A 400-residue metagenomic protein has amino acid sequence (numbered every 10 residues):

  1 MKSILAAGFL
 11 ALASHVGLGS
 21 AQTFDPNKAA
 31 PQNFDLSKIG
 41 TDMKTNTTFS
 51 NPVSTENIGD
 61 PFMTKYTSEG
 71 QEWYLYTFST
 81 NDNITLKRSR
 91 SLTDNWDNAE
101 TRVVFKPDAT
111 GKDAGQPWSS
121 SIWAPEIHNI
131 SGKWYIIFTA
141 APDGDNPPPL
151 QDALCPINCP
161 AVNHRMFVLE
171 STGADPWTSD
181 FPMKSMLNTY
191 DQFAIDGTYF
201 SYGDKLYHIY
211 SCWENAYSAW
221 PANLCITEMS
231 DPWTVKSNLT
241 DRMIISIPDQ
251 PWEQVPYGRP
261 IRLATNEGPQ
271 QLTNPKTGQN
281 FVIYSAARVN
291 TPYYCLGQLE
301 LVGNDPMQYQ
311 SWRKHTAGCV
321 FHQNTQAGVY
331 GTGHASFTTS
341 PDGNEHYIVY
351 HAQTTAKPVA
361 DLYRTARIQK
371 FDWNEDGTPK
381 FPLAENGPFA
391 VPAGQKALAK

Functional and structural regions predicted by a protein language model:
M1-T23: Fungal secretory targeting signals
Q22-K400: Carbohydrate-active catalytic/glycan-binding domains of CAZyme proteins, especially the secreted or lumenal ectodomains
